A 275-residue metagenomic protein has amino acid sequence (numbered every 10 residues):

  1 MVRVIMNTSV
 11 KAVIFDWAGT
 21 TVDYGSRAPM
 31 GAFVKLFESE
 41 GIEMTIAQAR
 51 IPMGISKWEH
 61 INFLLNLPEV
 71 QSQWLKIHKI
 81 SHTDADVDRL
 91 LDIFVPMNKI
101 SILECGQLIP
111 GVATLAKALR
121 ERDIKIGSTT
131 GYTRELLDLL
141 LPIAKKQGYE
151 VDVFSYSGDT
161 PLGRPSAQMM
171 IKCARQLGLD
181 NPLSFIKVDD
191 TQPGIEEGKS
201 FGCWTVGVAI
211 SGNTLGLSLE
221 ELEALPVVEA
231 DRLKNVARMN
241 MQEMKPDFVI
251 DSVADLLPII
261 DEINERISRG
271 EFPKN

Functional and structural regions predicted by a protein language model:
V2-K11, A113-A118, T133-N275: Asp-based, Mg2+/Mn2+-dependent phosphohydrolase catalytic module
N7-A113, K117-R122, E135-D138: N-terminal helical cap/lid subdomain that shapes the substrate entry/recognition surface in HAD-like hydrolases
